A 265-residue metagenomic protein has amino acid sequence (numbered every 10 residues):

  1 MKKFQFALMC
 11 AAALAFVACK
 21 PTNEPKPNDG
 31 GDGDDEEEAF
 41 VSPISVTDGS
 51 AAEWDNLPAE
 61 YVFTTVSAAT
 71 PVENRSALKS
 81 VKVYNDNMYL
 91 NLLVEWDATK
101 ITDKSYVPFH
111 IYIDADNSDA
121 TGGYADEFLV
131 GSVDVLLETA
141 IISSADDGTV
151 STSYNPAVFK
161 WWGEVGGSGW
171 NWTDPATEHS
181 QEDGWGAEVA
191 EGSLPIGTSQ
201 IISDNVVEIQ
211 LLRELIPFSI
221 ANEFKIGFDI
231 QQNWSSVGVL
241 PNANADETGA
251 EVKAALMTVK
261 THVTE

Functional and structural regions predicted by a protein language model:
M1-F4: Positively charged n-region of N-terminal signal peptides that target proteins for export
F6, L14-I44: Bacterial Sec-dependent N-terminal signal peptides
G30-S50, D116-A140, I202-D204, R213-E265: Acidic/polar low-complexity flexible segments
V41-F63, K104-Q200: Extracellular/luminal beta-rich ligand-recognition and adhesion surfaces characterized by aromatic-Gly/Pro-enriched
G49, Y89-A98, N205-R213: Short, well-ordered beta-strand segments enriched in hydrophobic/aromatic residues
V72, T99-S105, L215-A221: A short beta-turn/strand-edge loop motif at beta-sheet boundaries
S76-N85, P195-Q200: Short, exposed beta-strand/loop patches in secreted or surface proteins that constitute
N85-N91, K104: Extended extracellular/luminal ectodomain segments enriched in beta-structured repeat modules
